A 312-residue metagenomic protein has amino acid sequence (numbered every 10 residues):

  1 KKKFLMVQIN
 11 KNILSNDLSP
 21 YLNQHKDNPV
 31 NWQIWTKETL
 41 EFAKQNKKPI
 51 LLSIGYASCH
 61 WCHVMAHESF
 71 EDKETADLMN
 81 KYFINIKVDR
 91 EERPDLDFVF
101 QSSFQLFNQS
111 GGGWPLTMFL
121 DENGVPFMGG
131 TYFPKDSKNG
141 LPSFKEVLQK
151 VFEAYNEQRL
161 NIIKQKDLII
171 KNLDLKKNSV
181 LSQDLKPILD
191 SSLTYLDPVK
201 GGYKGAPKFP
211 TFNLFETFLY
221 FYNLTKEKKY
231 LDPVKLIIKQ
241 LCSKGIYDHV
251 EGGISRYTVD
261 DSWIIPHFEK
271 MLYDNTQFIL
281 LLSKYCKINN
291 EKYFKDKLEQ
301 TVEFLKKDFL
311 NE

Functional and structural regions predicted by a protein language model:
F4-E312: Replace the tail clause
